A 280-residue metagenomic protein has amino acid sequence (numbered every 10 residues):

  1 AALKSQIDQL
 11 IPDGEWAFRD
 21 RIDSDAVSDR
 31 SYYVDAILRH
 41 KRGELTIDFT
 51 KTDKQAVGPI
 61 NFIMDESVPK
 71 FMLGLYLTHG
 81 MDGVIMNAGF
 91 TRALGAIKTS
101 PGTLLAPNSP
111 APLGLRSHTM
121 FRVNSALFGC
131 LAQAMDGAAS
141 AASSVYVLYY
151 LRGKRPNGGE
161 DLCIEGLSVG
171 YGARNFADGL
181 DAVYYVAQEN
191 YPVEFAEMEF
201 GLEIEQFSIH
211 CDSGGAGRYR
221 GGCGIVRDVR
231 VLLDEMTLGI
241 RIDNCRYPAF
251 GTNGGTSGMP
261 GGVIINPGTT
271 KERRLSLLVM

Functional and structural regions predicted by a protein language model:
A1-M280: Glycine/proline-enriched, intrinsically flexible loops and inter-domain linkers
